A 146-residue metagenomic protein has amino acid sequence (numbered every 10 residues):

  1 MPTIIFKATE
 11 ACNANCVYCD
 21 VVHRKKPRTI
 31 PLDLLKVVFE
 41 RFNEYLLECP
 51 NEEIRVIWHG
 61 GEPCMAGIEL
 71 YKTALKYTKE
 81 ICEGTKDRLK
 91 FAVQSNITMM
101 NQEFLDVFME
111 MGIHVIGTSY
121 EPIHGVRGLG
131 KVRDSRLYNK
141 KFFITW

Functional and structural regions predicted by a protein language model:
M1-I5, E48-N51: N-terminal [4Fe-4S]-dependent radical SAM core
T3-D33: Canonical Radical SAM [4Fe-4S] cluster-binding loop centered on the CxxxCxxC motif and its immediate flanking residues
C12, C16, W58, V93: Conserved, mostly hydrophobic/aromatic
F39, N43-E44, E48-I57, A66-W146: Radical SAM/AdoMet-radical enzyme domain recognition
G61-E62: Active-site neighborhood of divalent metal-dependent phosphoester/pyrophosphate hydrolases
